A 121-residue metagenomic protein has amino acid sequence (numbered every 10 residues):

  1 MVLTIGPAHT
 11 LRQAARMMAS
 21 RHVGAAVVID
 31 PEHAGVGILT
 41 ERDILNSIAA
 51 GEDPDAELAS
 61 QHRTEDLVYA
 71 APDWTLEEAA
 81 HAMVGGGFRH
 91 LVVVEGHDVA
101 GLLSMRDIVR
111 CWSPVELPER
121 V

Functional and structural regions predicted by a protein language model:
M1, T40-G86, V99-V121: Tandem CBS (Bateman) regulatory domains
T4-H22, I29, A70-G87, V94-E95 (+1 more regions): The conserved cystathionine-beta-synthase
A8-T10, R21-A25, R42-S47, L58: Short acidic/polar alpha-helix capping motifs at helix-coil junctions
M18-R21, A26-D43, M83, L91-R106: A glycine-centered beta-loop-beta connector
